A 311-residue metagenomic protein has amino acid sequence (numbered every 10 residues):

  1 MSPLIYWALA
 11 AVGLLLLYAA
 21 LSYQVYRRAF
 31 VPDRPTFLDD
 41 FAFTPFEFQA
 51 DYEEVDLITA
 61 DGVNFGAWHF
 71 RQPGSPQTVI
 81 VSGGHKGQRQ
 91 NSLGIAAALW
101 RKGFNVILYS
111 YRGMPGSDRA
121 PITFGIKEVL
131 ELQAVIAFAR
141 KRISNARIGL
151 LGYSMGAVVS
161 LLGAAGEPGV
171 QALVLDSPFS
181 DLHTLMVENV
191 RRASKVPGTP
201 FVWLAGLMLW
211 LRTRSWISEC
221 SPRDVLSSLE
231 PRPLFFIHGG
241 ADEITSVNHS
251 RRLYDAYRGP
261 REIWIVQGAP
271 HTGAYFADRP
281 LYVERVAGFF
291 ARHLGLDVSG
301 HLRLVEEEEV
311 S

Functional and structural regions predicted by a protein language model:
S2-I58, L304: An N-terminal hydrophobic leader/cap segment in hydrolases
H85-A98, Y111: The serine-hydrolase catalytic nucleophile loop
L99-D118: Conserved alpha/beta-hydrolase
I122-I143: Alpha/beta-hydrolase active-site loop
L162-S218, S227: Hydrolase active-site cap/lid region
L229-E230, F236-H238, D242: Short beta-strand/loop motif that positions the catalytic acidic residue of the alpha/beta-hydrolase fold
E243-H249: Conserved alpha/beta-hydrolase "acid-adjacent" motif
A269-V283: Catalytic histidine-centered segment of alpha/beta-hydrolase-like enzymes
